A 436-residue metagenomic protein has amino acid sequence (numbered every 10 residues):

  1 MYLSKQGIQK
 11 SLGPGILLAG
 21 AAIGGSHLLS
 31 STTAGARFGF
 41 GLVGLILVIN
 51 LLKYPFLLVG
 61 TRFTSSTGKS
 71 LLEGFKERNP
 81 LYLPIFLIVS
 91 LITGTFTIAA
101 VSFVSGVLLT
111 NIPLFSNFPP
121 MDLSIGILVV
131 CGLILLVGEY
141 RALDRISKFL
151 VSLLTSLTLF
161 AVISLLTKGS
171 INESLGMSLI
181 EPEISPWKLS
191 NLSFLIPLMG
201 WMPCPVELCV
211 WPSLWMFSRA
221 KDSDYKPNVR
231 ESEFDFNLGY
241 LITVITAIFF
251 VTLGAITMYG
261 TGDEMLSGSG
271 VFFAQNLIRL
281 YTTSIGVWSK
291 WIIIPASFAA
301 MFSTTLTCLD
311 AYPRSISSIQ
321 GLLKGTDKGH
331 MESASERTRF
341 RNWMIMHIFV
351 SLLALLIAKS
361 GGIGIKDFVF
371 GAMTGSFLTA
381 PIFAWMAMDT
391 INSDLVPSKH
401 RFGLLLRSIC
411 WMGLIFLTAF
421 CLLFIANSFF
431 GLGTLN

Functional and structural regions predicted by a protein language model:
M1-L28, I196-P197, S223-L238: Membrane-interface "cap" regions at the ends of multi-pass membrane proteins
S31-T33, L58-Y82, L109-P113, T261-S284 (+3 more regions): Flexible loop linkers connecting adjacent transmembrane helices in multi-pass alpha-helical membrane transporters
T33-L58, E73-E77, L81-I85, S193 (+1 more regions): Extracellular loop-to-transmembrane helix junctions
Y54-T64, M216-S223, L241-Q275: Extracellular/periplasmic helix-exit of transmembrane alpha-helices
S66, Y82-F115, S124, F298-G321 (+2 more regions): Hydrophobic transmembrane alpha-helices that form the core helical bundles of multi-pass secondary transporters
L87, I112-V137, S152-I163, E336-A354 (+1 more regions): Transmembrane alpha-helical segments of multi-pass small-molecule transport proteins
I134-T167, F370-A380, L406-L414: Membrane-interface loop-to-helix entry segments
S152-S185, L195-L214, F383-V396, C421-L432: Hydrophobic alpha-helical segments and their helix-loop junctions in multi-pass secondary transporters
